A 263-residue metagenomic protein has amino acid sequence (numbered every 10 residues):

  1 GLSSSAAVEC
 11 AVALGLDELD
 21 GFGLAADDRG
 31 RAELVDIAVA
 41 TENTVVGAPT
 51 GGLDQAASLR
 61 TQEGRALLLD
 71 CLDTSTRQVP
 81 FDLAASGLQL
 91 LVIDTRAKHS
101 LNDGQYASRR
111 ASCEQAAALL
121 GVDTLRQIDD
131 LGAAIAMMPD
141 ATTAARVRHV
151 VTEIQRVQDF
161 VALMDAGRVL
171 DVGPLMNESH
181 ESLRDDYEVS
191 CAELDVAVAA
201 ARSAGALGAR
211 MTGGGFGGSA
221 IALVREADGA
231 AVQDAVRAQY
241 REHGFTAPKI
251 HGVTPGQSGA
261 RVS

Functional and structural regions predicted by a protein language model:
G1-D82, R202-S203, D228-G229, H251-P255: Gly/Ser-rich oxyanion-binding loop with an adjacent helix/lid that shapes the negatively charged ligand pocket
G1-V12, G205-L223: Glycine/serine-rich anion-binding loops at beta->alpha junctions that coordinate negatively charged ligand groups
V12, T61, L101, A220 (+1 more regions): Active-site-proximal flexible loops/turns
V45-A48, K98, E181, F216: Short, functionally important structural connectors and interaction interfaces within domains
Q62-E63, S86-G87, F216: Short, well-ordered loop/turn elements at secondary-structure boundaries
L68-G208, L223-S263: C-terminal nucleotide
